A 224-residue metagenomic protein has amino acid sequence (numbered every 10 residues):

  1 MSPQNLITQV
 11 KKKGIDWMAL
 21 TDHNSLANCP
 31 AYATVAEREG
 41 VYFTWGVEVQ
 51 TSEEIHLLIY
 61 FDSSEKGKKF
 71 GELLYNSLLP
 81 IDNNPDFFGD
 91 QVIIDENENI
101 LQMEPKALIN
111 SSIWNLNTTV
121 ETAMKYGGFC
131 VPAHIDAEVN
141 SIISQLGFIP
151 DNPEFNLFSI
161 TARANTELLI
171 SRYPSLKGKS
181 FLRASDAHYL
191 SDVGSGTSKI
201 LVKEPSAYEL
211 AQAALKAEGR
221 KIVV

Functional and structural regions predicted by a protein language model:
M1-V10, S141-I149: Short, acidic/polar
L6-N24, E48, G128-V131: Divalent metal-dependent hydrolysis catalytic cores, especially in the metallo-beta-lactamase
A19, W45, F181-R183: Residue-level marker for buried hydrophobic side chains located in beta-strands that build the well-ordered beta-sheet
L20-H23, I160, A184: Conserved beta-strand positions
A31, V35-L157, A164, L168 (+2 more regions): Extended substrate/RNA-proximal surfaces in nucleic-acid metabolism proteins
N152-L157, L176-F181, S198-L201: Glycine-enriched alpha-helix->loop->beta-strand junction motifs that scaffold or abut catalytic
K179-S195: Short acidic/histidine-rich active-site segments
S195-V224: His/Asp/Glu-enriched, well-ordered alpha-helical/loop segment that forms or immediately abuts the divalent-metal
